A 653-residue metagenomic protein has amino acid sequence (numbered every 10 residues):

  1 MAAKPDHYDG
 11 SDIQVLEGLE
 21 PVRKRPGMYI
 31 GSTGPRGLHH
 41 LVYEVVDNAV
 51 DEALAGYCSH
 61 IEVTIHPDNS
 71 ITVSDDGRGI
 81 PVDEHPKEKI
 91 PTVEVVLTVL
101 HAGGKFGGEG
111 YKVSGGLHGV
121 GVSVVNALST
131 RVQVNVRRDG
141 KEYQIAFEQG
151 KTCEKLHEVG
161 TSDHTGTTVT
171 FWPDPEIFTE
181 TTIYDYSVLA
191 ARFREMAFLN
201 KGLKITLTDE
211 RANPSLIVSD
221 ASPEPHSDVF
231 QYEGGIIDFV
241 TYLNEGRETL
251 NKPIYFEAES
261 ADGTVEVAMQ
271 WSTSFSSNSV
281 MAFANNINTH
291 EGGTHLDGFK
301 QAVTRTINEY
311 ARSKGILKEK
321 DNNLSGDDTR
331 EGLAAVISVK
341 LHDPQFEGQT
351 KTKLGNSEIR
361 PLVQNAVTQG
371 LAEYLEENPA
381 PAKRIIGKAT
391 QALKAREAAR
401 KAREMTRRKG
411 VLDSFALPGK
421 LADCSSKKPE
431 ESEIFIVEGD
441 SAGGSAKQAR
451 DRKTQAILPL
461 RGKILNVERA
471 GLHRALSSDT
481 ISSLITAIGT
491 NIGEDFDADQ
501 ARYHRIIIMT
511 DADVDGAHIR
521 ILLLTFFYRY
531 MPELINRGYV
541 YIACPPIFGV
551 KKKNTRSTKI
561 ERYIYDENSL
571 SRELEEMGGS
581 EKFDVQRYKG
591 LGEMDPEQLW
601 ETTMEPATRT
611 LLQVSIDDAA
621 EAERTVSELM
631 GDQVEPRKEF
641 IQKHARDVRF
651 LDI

Functional and structural regions predicted by a protein language model:
M1-S11, L19, Y43, D51-A53 (+11 more regions): GHKL-family ATPase ATP-binding module
K24-Y43: Conserved short strand/loop->alpha-helix "switch" segment adjacent to the catalytic nucleotide/phosphoryl-transfer site
G27-G31, P175, M281-G293, G348-T352 (+3 more regions): Glycine- and acidic
S32, D83-E88, H295, G326 (+1 more regions): Conserved, non-catalytic sequence blocks in retroelement Pol enzymes and Pol-derived host proteins
I80-G103: Short conserved segment of the HATPase_c
K394-D413, K428-E433, G444, Q448-R450 (+2 more regions): C-terminal interaction appendages of subunits in large macromolecular complexes
